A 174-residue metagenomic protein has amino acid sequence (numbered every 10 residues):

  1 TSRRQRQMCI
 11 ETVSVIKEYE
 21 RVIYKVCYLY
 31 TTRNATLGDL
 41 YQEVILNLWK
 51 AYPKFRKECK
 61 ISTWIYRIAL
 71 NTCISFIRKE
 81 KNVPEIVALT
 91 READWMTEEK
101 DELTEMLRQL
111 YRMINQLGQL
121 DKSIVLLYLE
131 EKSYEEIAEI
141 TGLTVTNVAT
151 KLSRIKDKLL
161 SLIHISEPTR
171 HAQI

Functional and structural regions predicted by a protein language model:
T1-I10, H164-I174: Single conserved hydrophobic/aromatic residue that forms the stacking wall/gate of nucleotide- or nucleobase-binding
R4-K25, G38: A short, charge-rich alpha-helical start-of-domain segment used by transcription regulators
I23, C27, Y52, I65 (+1 more regions): Hydrophobic-face residues of short alpha-helical interaction/recognition segments
D39-L46, C59-N71: Structural recognition of an alpha-helix C-terminal capping motif at a helix-to-coil junction
I45-K60, K79-E80: Sigma70-family region 2
I74, T141-I163: DNA-recognition helix of helix-turn-helix
S75, N82-R112, S133-Y134: Internal acidic/polar
Q116-E136, I140, A172: Short amphipathic alpha helix immediately N-terminal
